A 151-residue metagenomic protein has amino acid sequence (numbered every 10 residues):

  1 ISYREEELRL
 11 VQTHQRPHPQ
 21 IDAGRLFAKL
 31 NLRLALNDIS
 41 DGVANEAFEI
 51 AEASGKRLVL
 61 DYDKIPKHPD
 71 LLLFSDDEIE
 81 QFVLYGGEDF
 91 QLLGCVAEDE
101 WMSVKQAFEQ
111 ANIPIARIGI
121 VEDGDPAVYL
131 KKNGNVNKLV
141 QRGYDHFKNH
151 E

Functional and structural regions predicted by a protein language model:
I1-R16: Phosphate/diphosphate-binding glycine-rich loops and adjacent basic-rich segments that engage nucleotide
L8, K29-E151: Glycine-/charge-enriched secondary-structure boundary and capping motifs
D22-K29: Histidine/acidic residue-rich metal-binding segments in metalloenzymes
